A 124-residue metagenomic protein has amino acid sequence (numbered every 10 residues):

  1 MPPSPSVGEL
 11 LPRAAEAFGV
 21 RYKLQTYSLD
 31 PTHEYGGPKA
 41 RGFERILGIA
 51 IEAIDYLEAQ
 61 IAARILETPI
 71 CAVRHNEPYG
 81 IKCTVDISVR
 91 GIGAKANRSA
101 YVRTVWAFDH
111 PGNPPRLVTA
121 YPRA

Functional and structural regions predicted by a protein language model:
M1-R90: Compact soluble domain cores
N76-A124: Short, compact, well-ordered microdomains
